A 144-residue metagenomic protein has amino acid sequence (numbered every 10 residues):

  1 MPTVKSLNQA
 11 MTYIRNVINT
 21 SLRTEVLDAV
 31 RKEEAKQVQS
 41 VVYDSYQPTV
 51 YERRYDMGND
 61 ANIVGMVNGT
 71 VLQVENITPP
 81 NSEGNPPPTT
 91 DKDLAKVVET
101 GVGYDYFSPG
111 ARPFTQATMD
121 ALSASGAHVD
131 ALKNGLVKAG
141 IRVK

Functional and structural regions predicted by a protein language model:
M1-Q73, E99-K144: Short, Lys/Arg-rich flexible segments
N68-T100: Mid-chain, well-packed structural core segment of small domains
